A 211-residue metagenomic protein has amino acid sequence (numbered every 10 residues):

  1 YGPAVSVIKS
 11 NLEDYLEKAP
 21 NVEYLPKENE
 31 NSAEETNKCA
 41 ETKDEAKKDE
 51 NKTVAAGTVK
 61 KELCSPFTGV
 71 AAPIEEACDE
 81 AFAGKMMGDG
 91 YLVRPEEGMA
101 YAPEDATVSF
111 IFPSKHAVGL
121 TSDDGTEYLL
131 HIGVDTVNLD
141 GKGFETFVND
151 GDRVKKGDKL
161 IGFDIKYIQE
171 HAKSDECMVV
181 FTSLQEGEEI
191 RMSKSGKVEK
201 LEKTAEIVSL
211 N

Functional and structural regions predicted by a protein language model:
Y1-K52: Transmembrane alpha-helical segments and their short flanking loops that form helix-hairpins/helix-helix interfaces
K47-N211: Contiguous, well-folded functional domains in the mature portion of proteins
